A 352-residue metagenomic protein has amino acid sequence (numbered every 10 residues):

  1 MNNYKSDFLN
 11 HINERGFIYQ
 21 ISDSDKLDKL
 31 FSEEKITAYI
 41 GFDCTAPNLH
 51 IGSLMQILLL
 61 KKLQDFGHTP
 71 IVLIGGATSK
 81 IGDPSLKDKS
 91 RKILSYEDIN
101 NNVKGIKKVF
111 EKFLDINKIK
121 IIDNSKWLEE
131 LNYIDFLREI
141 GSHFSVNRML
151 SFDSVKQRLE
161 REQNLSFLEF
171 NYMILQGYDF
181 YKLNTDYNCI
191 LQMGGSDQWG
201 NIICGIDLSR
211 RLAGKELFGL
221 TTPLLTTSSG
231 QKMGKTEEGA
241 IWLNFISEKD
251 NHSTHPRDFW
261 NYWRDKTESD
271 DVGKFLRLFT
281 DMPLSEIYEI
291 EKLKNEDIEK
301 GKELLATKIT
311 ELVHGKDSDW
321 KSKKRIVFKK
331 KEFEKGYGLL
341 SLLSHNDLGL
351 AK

Functional and structural regions predicted by a protein language model:
M1-Q198, I202-I206, A213-F218, Q231: NTP-dependent nucleotidyl-transfer catalytic core
L208-K352: Conserved nucleotide- and phosphate/pyrophosphate-binding catalytic cores in adenylate/nucleotidyl-handling enzymes
